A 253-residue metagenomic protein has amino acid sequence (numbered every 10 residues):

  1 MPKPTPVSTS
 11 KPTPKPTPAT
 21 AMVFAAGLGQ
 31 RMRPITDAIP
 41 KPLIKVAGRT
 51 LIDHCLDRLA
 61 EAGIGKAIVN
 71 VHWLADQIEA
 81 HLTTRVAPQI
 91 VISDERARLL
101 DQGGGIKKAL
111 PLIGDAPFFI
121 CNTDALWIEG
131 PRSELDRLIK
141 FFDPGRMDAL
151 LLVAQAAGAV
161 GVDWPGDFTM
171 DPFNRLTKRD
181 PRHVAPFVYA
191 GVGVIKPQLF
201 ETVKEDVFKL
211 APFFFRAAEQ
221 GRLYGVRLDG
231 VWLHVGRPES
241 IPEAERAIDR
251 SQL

Functional and structural regions predicted by a protein language model:
P2-V23, R31, R49-N122, L126-I128 (+2 more regions): Conserved N-terminal catalytic core of the sugar/cofactor nucleotidyltransferase
G27, L82-V86, W164-R175: Acidic-glycine-rich active-site phosphate/pyrophosphate-binding loop
L28, I39, L74, R96 (+1 more regions): A generic "binding-loop/recognition-motif" signal
A38-L51: Short catalytic helix/loop segments, enriched in acidic residues and glycine and frequently bearing histidine
H72, S93-R96, L152, R179 (+1 more regions): Conserved beta-strand termini and adjacent loop/short-helix elements that scaffold enzyme active sites in alpha/beta
W73, L150-P165: Short beta-strand-to-loop element that shapes/binds the nucleotide-sugar donor at the catalytic cleft/hinge
F118-C121, L126, G130-P144, A157-V160 (+2 more regions): Catalytic-core segments of class I nucleotidyltransferases/pyrophosphorylases that form NMP-activated intermediates
